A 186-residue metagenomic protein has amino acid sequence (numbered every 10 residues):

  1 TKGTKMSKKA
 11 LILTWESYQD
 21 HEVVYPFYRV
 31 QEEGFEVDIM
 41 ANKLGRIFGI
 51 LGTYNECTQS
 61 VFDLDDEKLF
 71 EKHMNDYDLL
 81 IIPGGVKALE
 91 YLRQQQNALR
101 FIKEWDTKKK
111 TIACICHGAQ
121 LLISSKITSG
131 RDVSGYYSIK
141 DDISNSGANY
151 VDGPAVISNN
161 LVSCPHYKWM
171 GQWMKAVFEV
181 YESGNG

Functional and structural regions predicted by a protein language model:
G3-K108, Q120-G130, K140-G186: Extended, subdomain-level signal for the structured scaffold at the beginning of enzyme domains
C114-G118: Short, thiol/selenol-centered motifs that function as redox-active sites or metal-ligating centers
V133: Anionic-ligand binding patches
